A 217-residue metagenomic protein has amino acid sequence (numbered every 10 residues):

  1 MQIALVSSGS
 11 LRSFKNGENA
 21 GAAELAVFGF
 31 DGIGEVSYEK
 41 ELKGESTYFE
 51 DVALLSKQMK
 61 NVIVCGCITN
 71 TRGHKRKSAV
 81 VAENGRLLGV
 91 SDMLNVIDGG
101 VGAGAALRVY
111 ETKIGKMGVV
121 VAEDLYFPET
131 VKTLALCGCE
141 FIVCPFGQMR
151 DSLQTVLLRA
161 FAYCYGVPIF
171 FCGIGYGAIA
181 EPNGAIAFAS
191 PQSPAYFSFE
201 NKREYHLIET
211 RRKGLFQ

Functional and structural regions predicted by a protein language model:
M1-S13, G115-D124, V143: Active-site-proximal beta-strand elements of phosphoester/diester hydrolases
Q2-G9, N16-G44, C137-C139: Short, conserved active-site loops that position catalytic residues or coordinate cofactors/metal ions across diverse
S7-F14, T69-T71, E123-F127, Q148-R150 (+1 more regions): Short beta->alpha connector loops
L25, G44-V64, P128-Y196: CN hydrolase (nitrilase-like) catalytic-core segments centered on the catalytic cysteine and neighboring Lys/Glu
F30, G85, V143: Residue-level signal for inorganic ion chemistry
T71-C137, V156, A160, E204-F216: Active-site catalytic loop in hydrolytic enzyme cores
V90-D92, V109, F188-P191, S198: Residue-level detector of high-confidence beta-strand sites
Y196-R203: Exposed aromatic-hydrophobic patches
